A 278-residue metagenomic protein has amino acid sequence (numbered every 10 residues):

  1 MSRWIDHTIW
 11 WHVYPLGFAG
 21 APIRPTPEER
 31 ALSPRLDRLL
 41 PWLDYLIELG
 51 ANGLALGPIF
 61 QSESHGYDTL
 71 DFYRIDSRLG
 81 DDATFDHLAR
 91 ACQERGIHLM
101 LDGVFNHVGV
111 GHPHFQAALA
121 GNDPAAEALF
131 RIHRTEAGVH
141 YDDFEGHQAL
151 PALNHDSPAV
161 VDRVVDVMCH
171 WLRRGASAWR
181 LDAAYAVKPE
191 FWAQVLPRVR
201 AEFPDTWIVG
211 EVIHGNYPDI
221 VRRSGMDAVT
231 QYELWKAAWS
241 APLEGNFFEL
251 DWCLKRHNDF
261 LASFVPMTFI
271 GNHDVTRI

Functional and structural regions predicted by a protein language model:
S2-D6, D259-A262: Short glycine/proline-enriched loop/turn "hinge" motifs that connect secondary-structure elements and lie
R3-W10, Y14-N52, I59-R174, V195 (+2 more regions): Substrate-binding/active-site clefts of carbohydrate-active enzymes
I9-H12, L54-L56, L99-L101, W179 (+3 more regions): Hydrophobic faces of well-ordered beta-strands that scaffold small-molecule active sites in alpha/beta enzyme cores
L16, I59, V104-N106, A184-A186 (+3 more regions): Active-site beta-loop-alpha junctions enriched in small/polar residues
A89-Q93, A118-L119, D166, D182-P266: Active-site-proximal helices and loops of the catalytic beta/alpha 8
A176-R180, V275-R277: Glycine- and acidic
F260-I278: Active-site clefts of carbohydrate-active enzymes
